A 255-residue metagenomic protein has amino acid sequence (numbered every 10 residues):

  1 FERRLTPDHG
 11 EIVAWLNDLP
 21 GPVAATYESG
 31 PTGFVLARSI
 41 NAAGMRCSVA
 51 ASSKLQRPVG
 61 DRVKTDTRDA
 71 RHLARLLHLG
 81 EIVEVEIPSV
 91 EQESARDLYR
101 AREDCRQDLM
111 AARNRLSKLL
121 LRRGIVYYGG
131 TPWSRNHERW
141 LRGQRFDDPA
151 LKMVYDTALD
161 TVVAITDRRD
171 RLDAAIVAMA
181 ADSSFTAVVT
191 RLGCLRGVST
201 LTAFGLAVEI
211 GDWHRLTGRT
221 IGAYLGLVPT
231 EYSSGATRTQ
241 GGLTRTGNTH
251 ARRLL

Functional and structural regions predicted by a protein language model:
F1-L255: A detector of single, family-specific signature residues that are central to catalytic or substrate-handling motifs
